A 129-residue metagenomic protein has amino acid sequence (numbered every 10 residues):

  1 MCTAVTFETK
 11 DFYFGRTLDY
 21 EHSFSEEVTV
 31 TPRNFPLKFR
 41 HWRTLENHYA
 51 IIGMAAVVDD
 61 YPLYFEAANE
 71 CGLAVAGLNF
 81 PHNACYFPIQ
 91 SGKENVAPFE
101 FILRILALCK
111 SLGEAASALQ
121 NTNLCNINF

Functional and structural regions predicted by a protein language model:
M1-E94, N126-F129: A contiguous strand-loop segment
V75-G77, P81, S91-N123: Alpha/propeptide regions of enzymes that mature by internal proteolysis
